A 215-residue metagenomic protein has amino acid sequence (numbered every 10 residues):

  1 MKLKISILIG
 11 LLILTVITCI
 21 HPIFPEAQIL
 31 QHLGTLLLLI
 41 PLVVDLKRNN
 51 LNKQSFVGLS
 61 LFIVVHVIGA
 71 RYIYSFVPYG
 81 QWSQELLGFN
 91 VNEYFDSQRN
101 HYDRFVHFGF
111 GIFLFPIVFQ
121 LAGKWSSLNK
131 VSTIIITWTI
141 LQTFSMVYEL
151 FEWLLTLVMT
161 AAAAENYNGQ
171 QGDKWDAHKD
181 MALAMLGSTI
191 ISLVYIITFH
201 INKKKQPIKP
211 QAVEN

Functional and structural regions predicted by a protein language model:
M1-V158, A162-A163, M185, I190-N215: Bulky hydrophobic segments
A161-H178: Short, membrane-exposed interhelical loops at transmembrane-helix boundaries
